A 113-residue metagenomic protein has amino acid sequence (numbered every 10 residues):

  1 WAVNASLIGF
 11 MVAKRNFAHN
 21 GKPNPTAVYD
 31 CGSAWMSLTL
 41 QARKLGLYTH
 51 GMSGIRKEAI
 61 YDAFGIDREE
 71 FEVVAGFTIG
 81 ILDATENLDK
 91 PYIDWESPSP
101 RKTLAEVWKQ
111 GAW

Functional and structural regions predicted by a protein language model:
W1-W113: Acidic, surface-exposed loops and disordered segments
